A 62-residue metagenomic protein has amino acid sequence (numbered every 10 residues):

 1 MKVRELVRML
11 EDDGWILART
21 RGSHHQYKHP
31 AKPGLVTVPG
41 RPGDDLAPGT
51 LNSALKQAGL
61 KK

Functional and structural regions predicted by a protein language model:
R4, R8, D13, K28-K62: C-terminal structural segments of small proteins and small subunits
G14-R19: Short secondary-structure junctions
G22: Cytochrome P450 catalytic-core helices
